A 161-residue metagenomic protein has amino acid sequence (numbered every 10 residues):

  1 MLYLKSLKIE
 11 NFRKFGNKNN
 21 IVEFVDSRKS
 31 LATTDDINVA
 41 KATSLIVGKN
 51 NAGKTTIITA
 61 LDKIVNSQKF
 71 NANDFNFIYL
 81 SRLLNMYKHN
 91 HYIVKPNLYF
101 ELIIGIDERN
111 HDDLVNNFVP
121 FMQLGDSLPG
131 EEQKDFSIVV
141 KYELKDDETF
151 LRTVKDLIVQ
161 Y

Functional and structural regions predicted by a protein language model:
M1-N66, I78, R82-M86: Pre-Walker A-like glycine/lysine-rich segment at the N-terminus of P-loop NTPase domains
K5, L98-L102, F136-V140: Hydrophobic residues positioned within well-ordered beta-strands of beta-sheet architectures
K8-N11, N71, L83, E132 (+2 more regions): A general marker of short, structured functional hotspots
E10, V25, I103-R109, E143-K145: Solvent-exposed residues in well-ordered beta-strands and their adjoining turns, especially edge/terminal strands
E23-V25, Q68-N73, D156-I158: Generic preference for flexible, low-structure residues
T33-A40, I93-V94, E148-F150: Short, solvent-exposed loop/turn segments that connect beta-strands within catalytic domains and beta-strand-rich
T59-E132: Conserved P-loop NTP-binding catalytic core
R109-Y161: Electropositive, glycine-dotted interaction segments that contact anionic polymers or phosphate-rich ligands
